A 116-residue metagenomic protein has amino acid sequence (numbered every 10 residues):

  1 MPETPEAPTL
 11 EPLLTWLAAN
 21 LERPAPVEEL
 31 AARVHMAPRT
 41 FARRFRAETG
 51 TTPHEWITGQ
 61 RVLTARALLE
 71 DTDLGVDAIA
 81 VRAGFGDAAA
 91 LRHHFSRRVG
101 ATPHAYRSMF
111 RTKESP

Functional and structural regions predicted by a protein language model:
M1-A19, E28-V34, A47-T52, G59: Short, Lys/Arg-enriched, Trp-marked, Pro/Gly-tolerant hinge/linker segments that flank
P24-E28, A47-A88, S108-P116: Terminal helix-turn-helix DNA-binding modules in bacterial transcription factors
R33, R82-A83, R98: Residues within the alpha-helical elements of helix-turn-helix
M36, F85-G86, A101: The short coil/loop that forms the "turn" connecting the two helices of the helix-turn-helix
R39, A88-A89, H104: Key DNA-contact positions within bacterial/archaeal DNA-binding proteins
F41, F45, A90-L91, F95: Short hydrophobic/aromatic patch on the recognition helix
L63, G75, S96, A101-T102: Nucleic acid-binding interface residues in structured DNA/RNA-binding domains, emphasizing the DNA-engaging scaffolds
